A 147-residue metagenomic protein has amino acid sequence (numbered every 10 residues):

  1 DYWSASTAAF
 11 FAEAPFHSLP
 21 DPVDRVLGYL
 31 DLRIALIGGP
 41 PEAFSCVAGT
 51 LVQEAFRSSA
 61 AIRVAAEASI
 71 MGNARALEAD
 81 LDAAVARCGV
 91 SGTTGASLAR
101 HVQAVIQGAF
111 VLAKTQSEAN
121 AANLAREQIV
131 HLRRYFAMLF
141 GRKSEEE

Functional and structural regions predicted by a protein language model:
Y2-W3, F11-F44, A99-V102: Hydrophobic alpha-helical connector segments
A9-E13, E54, V105-L112: Solvent-exposed, amphipathic alpha-helical segments
D24-A35, S97, A113-Q116, R142-E147: C-terminal regulatory/oligomerization modules of transcriptional regulators
D24-R25, G39-A61: Amphipathic alpha-helical segments used for helix-helix packing
L30-R33, A48-V52, V102, I106-A109: Short alpha-helical scaffolding segments that buttress acidic/His motifs in well-ordered protein cores
E42-A43, S59-G72, A84-L132, F136-K143: Hydrophobic/aromatic-rich alpha-helical bundle segments in the mid-to-C-terminal region
E78-A84: Long amphipathic alpha-helical coiled-coil segments
